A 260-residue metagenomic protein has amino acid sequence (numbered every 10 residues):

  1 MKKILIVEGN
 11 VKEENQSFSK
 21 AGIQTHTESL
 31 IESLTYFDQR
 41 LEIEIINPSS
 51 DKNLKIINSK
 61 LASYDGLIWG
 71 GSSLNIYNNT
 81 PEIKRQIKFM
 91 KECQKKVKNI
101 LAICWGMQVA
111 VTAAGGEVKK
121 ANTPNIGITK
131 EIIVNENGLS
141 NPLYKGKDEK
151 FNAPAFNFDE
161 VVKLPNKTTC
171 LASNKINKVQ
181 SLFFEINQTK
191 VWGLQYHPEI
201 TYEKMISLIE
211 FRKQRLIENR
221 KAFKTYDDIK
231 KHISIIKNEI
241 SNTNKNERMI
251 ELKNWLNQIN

Functional and structural regions predicted by a protein language model:
M1-K88, E92-K96, K224-N260: N-terminal beta1-alpha1 cap of cysteine-dependent amidohydrolase-like domains
K2-S19, T27-S29, V134-N260: Amide-donor transfer/coupling interface in amidating biosynthetic enzymes
E13, K52, I76, V109 (+3 more regions): Flexible, glycine-rich phosphate/dinucleotide-binding loops and adjacent beta-alpha linkers at cofactor/substrate
S19-G22, P81-K84, A114-V118, T168-T169 (+1 more regions): Short, glycine/charged-enriched secondary-structure capping and boundary segments
I46-P48, A121, F156, S173: Conserved beta-strand termini and adjacent loop/short-helix elements that scaffold enzyme active sites in alpha/beta
D51-K55, G115-K119, G138-P142, V179-S181: A short, acidic/glycine-rich surface segment
I56-A62, A110-V111, V162-P165, F183-E185: Short loop/helix-cap segments at secondary-structure boundaries that form the rim of catalytic
G71-G138: Cysteine-nucleophile active-site neighborhood
